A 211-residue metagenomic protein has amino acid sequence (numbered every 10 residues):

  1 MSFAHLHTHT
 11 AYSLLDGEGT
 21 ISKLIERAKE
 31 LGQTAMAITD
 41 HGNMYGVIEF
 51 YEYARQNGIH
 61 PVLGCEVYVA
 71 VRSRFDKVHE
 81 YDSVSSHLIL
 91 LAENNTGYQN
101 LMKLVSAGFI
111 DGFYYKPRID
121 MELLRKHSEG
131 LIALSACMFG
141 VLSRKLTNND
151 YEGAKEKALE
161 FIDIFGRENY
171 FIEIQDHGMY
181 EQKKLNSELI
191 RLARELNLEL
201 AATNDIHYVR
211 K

Functional and structural regions predicted by a protein language model:
M1-K211: Phosphodiester-processing cores and adjacent nucleic acid-binding clamps
